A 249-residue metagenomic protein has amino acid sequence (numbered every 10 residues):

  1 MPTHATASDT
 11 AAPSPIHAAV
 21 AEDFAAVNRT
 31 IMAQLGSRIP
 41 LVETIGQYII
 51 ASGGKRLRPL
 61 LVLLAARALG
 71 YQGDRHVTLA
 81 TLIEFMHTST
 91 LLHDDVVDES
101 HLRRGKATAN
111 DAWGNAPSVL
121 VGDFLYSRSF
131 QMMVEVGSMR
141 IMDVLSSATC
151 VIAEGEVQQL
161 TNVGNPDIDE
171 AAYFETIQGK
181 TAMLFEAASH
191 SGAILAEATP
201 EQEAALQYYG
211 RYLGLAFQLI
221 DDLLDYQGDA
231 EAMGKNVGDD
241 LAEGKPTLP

Functional and structural regions predicted by a protein language model:
M1-A33: N-terminal amphipathic/basic leader segments beginning at the initiator methionine
A25-A26, M32-P249: Mg2+-dependent prenyl diphosphate-binding active-site environment of isoprenoid biosynthetic enzymes
